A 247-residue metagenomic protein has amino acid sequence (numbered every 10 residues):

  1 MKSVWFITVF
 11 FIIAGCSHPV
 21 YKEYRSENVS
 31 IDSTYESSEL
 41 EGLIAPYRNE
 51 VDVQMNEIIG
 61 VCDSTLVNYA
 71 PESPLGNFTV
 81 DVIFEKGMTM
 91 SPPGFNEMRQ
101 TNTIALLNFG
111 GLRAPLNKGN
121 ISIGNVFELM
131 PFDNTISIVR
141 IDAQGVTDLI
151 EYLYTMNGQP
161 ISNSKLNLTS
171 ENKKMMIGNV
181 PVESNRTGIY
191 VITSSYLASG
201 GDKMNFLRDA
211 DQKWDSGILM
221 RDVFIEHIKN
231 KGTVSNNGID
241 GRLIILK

Functional and structural regions predicted by a protein language model:
K2-T8: Sec-dependent signal peptide recognition, specifically the positively charged N-region followed immediately by
I12-G15: C-terminal motif of bacterial Sec signal peptides marking the signal peptidase cleavage site
P19-N28, V80, F84-K86, P92-K247: Feature captures C-terminal
Y24-P46: Post-signal peptide N-terminal segment of mature Sec-exported envelope proteins
T34-S37, E41, S73-N77, D81 (+2 more regions): Electropositive phosphate-/nucleotide-binding environments in soluble metabolic enzymes
S38-G60: Post-signal-peptide N-terminal segment of Sec-exported extracytoplasmic proteins
Q54-A70, M204-R208: Acidic/histidine-rich, surface-exposed loop or edge segments in extracytoplasmic proteins
A70, P74, I136-S137: A short glycine-/small-residue-rich loop at the edge of a beta-strand within enzyme catalytic domains
